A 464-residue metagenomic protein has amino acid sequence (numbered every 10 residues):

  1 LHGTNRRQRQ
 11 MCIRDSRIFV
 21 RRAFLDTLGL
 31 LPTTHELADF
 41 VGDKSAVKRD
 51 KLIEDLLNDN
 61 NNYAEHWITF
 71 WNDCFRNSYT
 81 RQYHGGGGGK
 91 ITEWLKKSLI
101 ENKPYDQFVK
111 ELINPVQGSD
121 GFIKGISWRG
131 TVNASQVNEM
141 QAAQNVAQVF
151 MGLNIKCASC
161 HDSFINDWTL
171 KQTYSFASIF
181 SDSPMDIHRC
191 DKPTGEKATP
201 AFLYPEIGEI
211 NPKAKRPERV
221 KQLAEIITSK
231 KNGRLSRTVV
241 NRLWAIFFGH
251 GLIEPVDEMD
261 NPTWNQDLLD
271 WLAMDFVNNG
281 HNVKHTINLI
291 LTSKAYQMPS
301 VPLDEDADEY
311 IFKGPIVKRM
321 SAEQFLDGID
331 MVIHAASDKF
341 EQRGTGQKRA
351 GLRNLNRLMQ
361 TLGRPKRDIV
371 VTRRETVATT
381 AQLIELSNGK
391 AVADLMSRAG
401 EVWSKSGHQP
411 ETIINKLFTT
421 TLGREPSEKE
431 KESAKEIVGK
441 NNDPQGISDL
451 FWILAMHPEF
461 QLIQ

Functional and structural regions predicted by a protein language model:
L1-H2: Short, exposed "boundary/linker" segments that immediately precede the start of a downstream structural module
R7-Q10, R14-E206, R234-M274, V283 (+4 more regions): Short, structured secondary-structure elements that scaffold catalytic or ligand/cofactor-binding regions
K213-P217: Extracellular beta-rich ligand/substrate-recognition surface
L223-A224, L383: Hydrophobic helix-coil surface modules that form long, contiguous segments used for peptide/substrate interaction
G423: Conserved micro-motifs of the catalytic ATP-binding
